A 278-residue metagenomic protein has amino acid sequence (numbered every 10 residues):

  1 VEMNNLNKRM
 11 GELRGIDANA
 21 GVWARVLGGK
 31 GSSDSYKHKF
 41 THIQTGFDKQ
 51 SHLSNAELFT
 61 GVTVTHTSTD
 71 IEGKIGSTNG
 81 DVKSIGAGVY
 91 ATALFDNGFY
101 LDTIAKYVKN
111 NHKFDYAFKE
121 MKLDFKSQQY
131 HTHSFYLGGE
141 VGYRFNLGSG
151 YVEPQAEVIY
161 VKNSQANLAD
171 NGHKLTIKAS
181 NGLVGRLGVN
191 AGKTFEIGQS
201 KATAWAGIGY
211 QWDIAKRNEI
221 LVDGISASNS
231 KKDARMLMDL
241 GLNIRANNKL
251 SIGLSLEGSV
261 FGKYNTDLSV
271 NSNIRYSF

Functional and structural regions predicted by a protein language model:
V1-K8: Short coil-to-helix leader/linker segments, especially the first N-terminal amphipathic alpha-helix with its helix
N7, I16-G21, R25-F278: Membrane translocator/pore-forming domains, dominated by Gram-negative outer-membrane beta-barrels
